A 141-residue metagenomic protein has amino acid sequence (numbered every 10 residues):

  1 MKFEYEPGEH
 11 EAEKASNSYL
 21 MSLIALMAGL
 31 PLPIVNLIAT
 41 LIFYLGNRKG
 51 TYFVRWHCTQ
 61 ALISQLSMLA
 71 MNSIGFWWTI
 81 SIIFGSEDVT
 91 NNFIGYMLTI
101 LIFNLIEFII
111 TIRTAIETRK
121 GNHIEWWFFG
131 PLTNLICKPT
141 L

Functional and structural regions predicted by a protein language model:
M1-G29, V35-L62, A115-L141: Membrane-interface extramembranous regions at the lipid-water interface
K14-L37, A61-T111: Hydrophobic alpha-helical transmembrane segments in multi-pass membrane proteins
